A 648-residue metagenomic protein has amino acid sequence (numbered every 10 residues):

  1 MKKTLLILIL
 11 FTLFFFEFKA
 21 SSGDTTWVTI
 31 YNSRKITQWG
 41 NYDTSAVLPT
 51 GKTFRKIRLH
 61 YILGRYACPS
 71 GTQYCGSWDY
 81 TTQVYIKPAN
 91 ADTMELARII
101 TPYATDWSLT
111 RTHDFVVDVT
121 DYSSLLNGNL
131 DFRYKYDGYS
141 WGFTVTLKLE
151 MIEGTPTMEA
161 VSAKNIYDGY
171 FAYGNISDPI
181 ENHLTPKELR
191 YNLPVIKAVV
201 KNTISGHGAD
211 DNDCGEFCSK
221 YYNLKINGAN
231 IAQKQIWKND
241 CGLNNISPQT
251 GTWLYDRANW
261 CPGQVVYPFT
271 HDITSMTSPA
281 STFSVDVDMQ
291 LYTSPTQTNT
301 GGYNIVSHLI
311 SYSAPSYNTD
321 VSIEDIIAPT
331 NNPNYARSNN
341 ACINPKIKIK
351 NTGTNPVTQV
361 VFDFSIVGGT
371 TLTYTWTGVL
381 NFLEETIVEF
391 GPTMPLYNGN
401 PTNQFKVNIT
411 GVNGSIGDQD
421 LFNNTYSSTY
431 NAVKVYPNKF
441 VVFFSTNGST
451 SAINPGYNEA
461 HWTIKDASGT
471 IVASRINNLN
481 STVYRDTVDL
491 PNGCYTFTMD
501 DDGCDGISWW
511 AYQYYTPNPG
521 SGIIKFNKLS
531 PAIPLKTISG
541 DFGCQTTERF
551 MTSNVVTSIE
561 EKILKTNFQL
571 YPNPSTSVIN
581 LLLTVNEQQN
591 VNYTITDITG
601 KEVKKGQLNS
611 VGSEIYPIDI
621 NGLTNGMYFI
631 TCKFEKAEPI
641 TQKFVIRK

Functional and structural regions predicted by a protein language model:
S21-I323, I327-T330, A336-I343, T352-N355 (+1 more regions): Extracellular/secretory-pathway and virion-surface proteins
T101-L109, L243-P279, M289-T296, Y430-V555: Loop and turn regions of beta-sandwich accessory domains that flank beta-strands and are enriched in small/polar
D121-G128, P395-F405, C504-W510, G626: Short glycine/proline/serine/threonine-rich loop/turn segments at secondary-structure transition edges
P315-N339, V433-F440, E548-Y571, N586 (+1 more regions): Residue-level detector of functionally pivotal "anchor" positions at catalytic/ligand-binding pockets or at interdomain
T354-Q359, Y457, I507, I579 (+1 more regions): Short acidic/proline- and small/hydrophobic-mixed sequence motifs that coincide with surface turns and coil-to-beta
G369-N400: Intrinsically disordered, low-complexity Pro/Gly/Ser/Thr-rich segments with frequent PxxP/GP/PP motifs and embedded
P395-K434: Terminal connector regions
I464-D466, K562-Y571, S575-K648: C-terminal outer-membrane/trafficking sorting elements
